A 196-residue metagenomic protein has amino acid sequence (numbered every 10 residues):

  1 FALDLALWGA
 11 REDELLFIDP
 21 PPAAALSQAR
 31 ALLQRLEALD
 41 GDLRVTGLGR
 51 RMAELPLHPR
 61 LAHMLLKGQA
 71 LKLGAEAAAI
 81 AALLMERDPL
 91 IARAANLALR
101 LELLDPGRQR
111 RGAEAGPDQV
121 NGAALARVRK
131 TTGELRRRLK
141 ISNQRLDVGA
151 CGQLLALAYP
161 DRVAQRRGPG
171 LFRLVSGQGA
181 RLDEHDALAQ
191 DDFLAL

Functional and structural regions predicted by a protein language model:
F1-L196: Second RecA-like catalytic domain
